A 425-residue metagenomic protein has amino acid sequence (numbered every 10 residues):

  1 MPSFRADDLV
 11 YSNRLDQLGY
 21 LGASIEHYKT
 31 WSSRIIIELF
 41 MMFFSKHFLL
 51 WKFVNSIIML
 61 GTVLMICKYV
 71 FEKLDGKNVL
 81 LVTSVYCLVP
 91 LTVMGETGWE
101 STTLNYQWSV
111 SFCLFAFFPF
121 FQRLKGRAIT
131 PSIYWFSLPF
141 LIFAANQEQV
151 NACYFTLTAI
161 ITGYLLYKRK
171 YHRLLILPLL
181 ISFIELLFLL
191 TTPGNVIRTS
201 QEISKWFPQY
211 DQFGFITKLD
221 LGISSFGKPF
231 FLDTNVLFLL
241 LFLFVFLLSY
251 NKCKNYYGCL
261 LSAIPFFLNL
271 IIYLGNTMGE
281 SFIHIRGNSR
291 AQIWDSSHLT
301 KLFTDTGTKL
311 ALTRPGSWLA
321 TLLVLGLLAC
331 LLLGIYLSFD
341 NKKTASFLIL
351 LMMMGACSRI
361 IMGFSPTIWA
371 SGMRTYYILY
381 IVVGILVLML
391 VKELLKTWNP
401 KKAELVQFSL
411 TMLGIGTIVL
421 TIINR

Functional and structural regions predicted by a protein language model:
M1, N78-Y86, Y134-F140, L177-E185 (+3 more regions): Alpha-helical transmembrane segments
P2-L50, N151-A152, H172-G334, S338 (+2 more regions): Transmembrane catalytic cores of multi-pass membrane glycosyltransferases and polysaccharide-assembly enzymes
S56-K77, F115: Transmembrane-helix motifs of polytopic, lipid-linked glycan transferases
L64-K68, F115-Q122, L157-L166, L241-L248 (+2 more regions): Transmembrane alpha-helices and membrane-interface helical segments of multi-pass integral membrane enzymes
T83-F121, P315-L331, R359-V387: Membrane-interface micro-motifs in multi-pass membrane enzymes
Q122-I142, Y171-P178, K402-L405: Short hydrophobic alpha-helices at membrane interfaces in multi-pass membrane enzymes
P131-A159, F183-L187: Membrane-interface alpha helices of multi-pass inner-membrane proteins
S262-F266, L328-A329, Y336-M352, L394-T421: Signature aromatic-anchored transmembrane alpha helix within multi-pass, membrane-resident enzymes that catalyze glycan
